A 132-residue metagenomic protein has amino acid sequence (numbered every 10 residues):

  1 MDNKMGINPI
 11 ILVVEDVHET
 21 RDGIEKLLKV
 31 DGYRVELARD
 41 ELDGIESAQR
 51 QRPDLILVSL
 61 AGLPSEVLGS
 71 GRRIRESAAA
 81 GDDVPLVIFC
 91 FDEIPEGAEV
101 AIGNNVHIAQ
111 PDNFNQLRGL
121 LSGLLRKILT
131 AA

Functional and structural regions predicted by a protein language model:
M1-H18, E76-A79, P95, V106-A132: Non-catalytic signal-transmission and effector/linker regions of two-component phosphorelay proteins
M1-N8, G23-I24, D54-L57: Accessory recognition modules or surfaces
V17-E36: Two-component/phosphorelay signaling modules centered on CheY-like receiver
D31, A101-N104: Short, structured coil segments at secondary-structure junctions
R39-L55: Acidic, metal-coordinating helix/loop segments flanking the phosphotransfer/catalytic sites of two-component signaling
Q49-Q51, R75-D83: Conserved phosphotransfer cores of two-component systems
L57-R75, G97: Conserved phosphotransfer microenvironments
G81-I94: A short, hydrophobic beta-strand element within the central beta-sheet of small alpha/beta folds
